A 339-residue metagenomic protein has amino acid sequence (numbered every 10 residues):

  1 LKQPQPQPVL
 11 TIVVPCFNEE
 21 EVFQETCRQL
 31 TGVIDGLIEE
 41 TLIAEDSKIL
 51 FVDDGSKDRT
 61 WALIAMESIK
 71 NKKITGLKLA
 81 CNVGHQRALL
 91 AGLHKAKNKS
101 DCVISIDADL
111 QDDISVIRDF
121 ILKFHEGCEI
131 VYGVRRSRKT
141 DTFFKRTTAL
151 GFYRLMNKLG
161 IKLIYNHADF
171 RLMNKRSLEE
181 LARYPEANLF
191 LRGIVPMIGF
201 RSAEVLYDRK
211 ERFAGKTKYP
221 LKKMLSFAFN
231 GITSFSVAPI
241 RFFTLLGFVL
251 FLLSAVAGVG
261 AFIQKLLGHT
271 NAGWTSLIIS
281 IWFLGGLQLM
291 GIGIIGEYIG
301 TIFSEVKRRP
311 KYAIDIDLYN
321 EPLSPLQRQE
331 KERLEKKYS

Functional and structural regions predicted by a protein language model:
L1-D141: Structured catalytic core of nucleotide-sugar glycosyltransferases
L1-V9, F190-S339: Hydrophobic helical membrane-anchoring modules
P15, L79-C81, R171, T244 (+2 more regions): Short conserved micro-motifs on helix faces and helix-strand junctions that flank and scaffold key functional residues
N18-E21, Q111, S115, A182 (+3 more regions): Residues in soluble alpha-helical coiled-coils and helical-bundle/repeat scaffolds
G32, G36, M66, K70 (+7 more regions): Conserved amphipathic alpha-helical interaction elements at protein-protein interfaces in regulatory, energy-coupling
D58, D169-N174, G247, G286: Residue-level detector of functionally special positions within alpha-helical transmembrane segments of multi-pass
T75-K95, C102, I114-I194, K210-F229: Acceptor/aglycone-binding surface of glycosyltransferases and processive sugar-polymer synthases
